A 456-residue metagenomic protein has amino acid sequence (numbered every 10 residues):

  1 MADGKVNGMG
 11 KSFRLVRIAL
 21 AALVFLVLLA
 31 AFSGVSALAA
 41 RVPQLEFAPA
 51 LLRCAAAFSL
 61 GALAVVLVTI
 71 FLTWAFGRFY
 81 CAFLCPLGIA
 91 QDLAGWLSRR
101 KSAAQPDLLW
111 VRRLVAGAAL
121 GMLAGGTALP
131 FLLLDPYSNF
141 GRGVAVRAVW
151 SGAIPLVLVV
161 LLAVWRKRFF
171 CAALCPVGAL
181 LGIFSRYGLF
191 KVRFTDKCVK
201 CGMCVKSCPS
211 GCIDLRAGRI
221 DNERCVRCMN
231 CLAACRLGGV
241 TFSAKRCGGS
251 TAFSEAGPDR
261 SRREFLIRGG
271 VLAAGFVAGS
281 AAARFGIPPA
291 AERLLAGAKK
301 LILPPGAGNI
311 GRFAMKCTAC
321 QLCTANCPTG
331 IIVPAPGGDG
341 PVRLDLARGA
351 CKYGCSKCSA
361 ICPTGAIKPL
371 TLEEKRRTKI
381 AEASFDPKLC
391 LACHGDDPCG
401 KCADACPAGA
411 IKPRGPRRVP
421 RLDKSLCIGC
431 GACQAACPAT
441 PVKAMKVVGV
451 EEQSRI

Functional and structural regions predicted by a protein language model:
M1-R219, E223-R224, M229-I456: Non-ligating segments of multi-cofactor redox enzymes
